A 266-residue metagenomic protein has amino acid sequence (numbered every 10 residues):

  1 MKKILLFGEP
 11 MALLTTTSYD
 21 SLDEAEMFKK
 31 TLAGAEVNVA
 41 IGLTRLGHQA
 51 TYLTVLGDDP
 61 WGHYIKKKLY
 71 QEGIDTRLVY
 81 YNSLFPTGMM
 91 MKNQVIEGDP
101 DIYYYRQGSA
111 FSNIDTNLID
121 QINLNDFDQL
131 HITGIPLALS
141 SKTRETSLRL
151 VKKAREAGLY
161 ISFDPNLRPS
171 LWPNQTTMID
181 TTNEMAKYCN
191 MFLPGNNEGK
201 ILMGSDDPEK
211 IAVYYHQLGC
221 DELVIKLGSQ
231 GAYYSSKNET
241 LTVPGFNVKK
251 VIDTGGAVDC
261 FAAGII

Functional and structural regions predicted by a protein language model:
M1-D75, V251: Glycine-rich phosphate/adenosyl-contacting loop at the front of the ribokinase-like
M1-L5, K152-K153, G204, P208-I266: Conserved phosphate-binding/catalytic region of the ribokinase-like
L43, G195, V258: Short, conserved phosphate/pyrophosphate- and ester-handling motifs at nucleotide-, phospho-/glycolipid
Q49-G134: Conserved N-terminal subdomain of the carbohydrate kinase-like
I122-N123, E184-M185, H216: Structural alpha-helical scaffold elements that stabilize or flank donor/cofactor-binding regions in carbohydrate
Q129, I135-V213, G231: Conserved beta-alpha-beta core of the PfkB/ribokinase-like small-molecule kinase fold
